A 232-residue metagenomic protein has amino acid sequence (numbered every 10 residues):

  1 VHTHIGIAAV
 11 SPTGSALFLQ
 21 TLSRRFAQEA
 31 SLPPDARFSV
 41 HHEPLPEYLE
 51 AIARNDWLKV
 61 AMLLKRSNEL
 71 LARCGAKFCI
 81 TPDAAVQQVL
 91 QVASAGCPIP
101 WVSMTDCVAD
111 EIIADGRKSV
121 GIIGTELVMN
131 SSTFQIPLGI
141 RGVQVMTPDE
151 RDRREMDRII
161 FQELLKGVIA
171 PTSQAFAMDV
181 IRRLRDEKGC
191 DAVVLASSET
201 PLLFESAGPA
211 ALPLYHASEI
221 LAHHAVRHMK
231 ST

Functional and structural regions predicted by a protein language model:
V1-T232: Non-catalytic structural scaffold of enzyme domains
